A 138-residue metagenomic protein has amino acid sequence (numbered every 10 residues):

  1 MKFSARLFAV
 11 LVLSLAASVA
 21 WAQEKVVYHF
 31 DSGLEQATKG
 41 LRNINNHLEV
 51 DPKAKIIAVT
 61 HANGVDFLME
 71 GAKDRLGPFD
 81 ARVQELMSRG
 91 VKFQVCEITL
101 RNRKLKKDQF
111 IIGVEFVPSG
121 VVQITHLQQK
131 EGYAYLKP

Functional and structural regions predicted by a protein language model:
M1-A9: Bacterial N-terminal signal peptides that target proteins for export
F8-A16: Bacterial N-terminal signal peptides
S18-A22: Sec/Tat signal peptide C-region and signal peptidase I cleavage site
Q23-K25, P52-I56, S88-K92, K130-Y133: Loop/turn elements at helix/coil->beta-strand transitions in domains of secreted/extracellular proteins
D31-A58: N-terminal targeting signals for Sec/Tat export/insertion, comprising classic cleavable signal peptides
Q36-N43, G64, R75, F79-R82 (+1 more regions): Stable alpha-helical elements in mature extracytoplasmic
N63-F110: Mid-chain, structured segments of secreted extracytoplasmic proteins
R82, L86, Q94, Q109-Q129 (+1 more regions): A short aromatic-anchored loop/beta-hairpin motif
